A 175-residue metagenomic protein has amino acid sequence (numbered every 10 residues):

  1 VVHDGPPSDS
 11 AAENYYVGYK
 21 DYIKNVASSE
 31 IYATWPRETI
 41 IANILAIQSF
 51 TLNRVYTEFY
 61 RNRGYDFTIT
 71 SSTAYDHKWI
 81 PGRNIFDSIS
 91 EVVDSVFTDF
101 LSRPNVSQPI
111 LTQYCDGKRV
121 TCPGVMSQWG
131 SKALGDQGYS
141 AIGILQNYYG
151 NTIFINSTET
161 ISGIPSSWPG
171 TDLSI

Functional and structural regions predicted by a protein language model:
V1-I175: Conserved, single-site charged/polar hotspot
